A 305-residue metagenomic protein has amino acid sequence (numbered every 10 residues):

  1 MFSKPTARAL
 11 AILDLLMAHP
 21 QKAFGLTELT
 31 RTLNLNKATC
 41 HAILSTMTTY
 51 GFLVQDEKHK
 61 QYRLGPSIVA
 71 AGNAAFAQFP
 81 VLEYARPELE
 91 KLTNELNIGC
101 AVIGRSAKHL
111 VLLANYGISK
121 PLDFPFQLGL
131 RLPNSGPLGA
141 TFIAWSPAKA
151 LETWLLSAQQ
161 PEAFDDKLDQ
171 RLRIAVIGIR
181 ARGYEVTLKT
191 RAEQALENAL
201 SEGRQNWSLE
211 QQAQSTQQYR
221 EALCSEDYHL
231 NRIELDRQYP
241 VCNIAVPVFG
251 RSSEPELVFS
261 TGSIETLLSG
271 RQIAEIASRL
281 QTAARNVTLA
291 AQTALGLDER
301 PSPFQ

Functional and structural regions predicted by a protein language model:
M1-E83, E90, S278, T282-T293: N-terminal helix-turn-helix
P5-R8, N134-G139, I244: Catalytic-loop motifs flanking and including active-site residues across diverse enzymes
G25-L26, D56, E152-W154, T187-K189: Short, hydrophobic secondary-structure boundary micro-motifs
D56, S106, G250: Acidic surface patches and DE-rich sequence motifs
H59-E185: Amphipathic alpha-helical effector-binding/dimerization core of metabolite-sensing transcriptional regulators
D166, A283-Q305: Cysteine/selenocysteine-centered motifs that mediate thiol-based redox chemistry or coordinate metal-sulfur cofactors
A175-N286, P303: Extended hydrophobic
